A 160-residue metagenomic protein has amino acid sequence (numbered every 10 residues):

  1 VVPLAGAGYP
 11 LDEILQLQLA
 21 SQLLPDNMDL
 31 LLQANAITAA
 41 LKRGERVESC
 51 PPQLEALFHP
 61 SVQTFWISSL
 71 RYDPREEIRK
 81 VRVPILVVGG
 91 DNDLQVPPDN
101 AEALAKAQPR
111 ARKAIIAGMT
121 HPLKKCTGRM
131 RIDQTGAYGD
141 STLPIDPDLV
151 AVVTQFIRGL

Functional and structural regions predicted by a protein language model:
V1, K113-I115: Conserved beta-strand scaffold positions in the cores of enzyme catalytic domains, especially in NTP/NDP-utilizing
V2-R75: Accessory cap/linker subdomain of secreted extracellular hydrolases
D12-Q16, P98-N100, K125-C126: Short, solvent-exposed loop/turn and secondary-structure capping segments
V81, V87-G89, D93: Short beta-strand/loop motif that positions the catalytic acidic residue of the alpha/beta-hydrolase fold
V83, V96-A107: Short alpha-helix in the alpha/beta-hydrolase fold that links the catalytic acid
N92-V96, H121-P122: Acidic catalytic loop of the alpha/beta-hydrolase fold
M119-L160: Catalytic active-site module of serine/aspartate enzymes centered on a nucleophile-bearing elbow/loop
